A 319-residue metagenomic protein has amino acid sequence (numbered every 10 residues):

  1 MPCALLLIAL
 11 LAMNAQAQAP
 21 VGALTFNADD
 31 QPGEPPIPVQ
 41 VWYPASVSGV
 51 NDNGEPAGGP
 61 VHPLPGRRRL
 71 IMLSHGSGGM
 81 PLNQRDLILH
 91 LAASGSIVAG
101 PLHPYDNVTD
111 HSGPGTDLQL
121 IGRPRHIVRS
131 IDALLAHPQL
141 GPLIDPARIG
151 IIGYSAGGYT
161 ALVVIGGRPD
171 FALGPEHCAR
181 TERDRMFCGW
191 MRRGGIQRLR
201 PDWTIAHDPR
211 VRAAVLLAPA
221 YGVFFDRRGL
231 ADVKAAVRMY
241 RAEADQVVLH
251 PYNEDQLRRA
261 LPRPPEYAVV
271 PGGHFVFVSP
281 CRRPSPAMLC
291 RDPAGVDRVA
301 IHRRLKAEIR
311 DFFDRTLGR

Functional and structural regions predicted by a protein language model:
Q18-L73, N83, A93: Domain-level recognition of soluble alpha/beta enzyme cores, biased toward histidine phosphatases/phosphomutases
S48-G49, P60-R68, L73-D110, Q246-H250: Short substrate-entry loop that stabilizes the transition state in hydrolases
G78, L82, L102-R125, A133 (+1 more regions): Cap/lid segment of the alpha/beta-hydrolase catalytic domain
T116-P142, P146, V163, A172-M186 (+1 more regions): Alpha/beta-hydrolase active-site loop
G153-G157, A161: Gly/Ala-rich beta-loop-alpha elbow adjacent to hydrolase catalytic centers
Y221-V223, A244-L249, F275: Acidic catalytic loop of the alpha/beta-hydrolase fold
G229, A235, L249-R259: Short alpha-helix in the alpha/beta-hydrolase fold that links the catalytic acid
V233, M239-R241: Short beta-strand/loop motif that positions the catalytic acidic residue of the alpha/beta-hydrolase fold
